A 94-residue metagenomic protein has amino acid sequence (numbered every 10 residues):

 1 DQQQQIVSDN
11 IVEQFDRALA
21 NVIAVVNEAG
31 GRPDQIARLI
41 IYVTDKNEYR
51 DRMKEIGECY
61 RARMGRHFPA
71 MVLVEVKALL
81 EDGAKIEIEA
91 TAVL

Functional and structural regions predicted by a protein language model:
D1-L94: Short, polar/acidic, helix-capping and beta-turn segments at strand->helix junctions that line the mouths
